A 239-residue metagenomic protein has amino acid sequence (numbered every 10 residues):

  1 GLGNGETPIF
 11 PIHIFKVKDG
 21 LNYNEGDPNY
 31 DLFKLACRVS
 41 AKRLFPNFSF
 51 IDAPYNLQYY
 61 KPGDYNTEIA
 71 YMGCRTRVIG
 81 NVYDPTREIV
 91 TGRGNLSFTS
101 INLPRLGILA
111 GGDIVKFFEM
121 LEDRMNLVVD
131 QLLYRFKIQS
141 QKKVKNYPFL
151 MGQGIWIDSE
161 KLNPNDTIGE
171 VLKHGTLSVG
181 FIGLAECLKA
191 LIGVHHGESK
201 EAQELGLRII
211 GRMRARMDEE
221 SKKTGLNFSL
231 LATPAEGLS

Functional and structural regions predicted by a protein language model:
G1-K173, V194-H195, S199-S239: Conserved catalytic cores of very large enzyme subunits
L177-A190, G211: Contiguous, well-ordered alpha-helical segments that form the cores/surfaces of helical PPI scaffolds
